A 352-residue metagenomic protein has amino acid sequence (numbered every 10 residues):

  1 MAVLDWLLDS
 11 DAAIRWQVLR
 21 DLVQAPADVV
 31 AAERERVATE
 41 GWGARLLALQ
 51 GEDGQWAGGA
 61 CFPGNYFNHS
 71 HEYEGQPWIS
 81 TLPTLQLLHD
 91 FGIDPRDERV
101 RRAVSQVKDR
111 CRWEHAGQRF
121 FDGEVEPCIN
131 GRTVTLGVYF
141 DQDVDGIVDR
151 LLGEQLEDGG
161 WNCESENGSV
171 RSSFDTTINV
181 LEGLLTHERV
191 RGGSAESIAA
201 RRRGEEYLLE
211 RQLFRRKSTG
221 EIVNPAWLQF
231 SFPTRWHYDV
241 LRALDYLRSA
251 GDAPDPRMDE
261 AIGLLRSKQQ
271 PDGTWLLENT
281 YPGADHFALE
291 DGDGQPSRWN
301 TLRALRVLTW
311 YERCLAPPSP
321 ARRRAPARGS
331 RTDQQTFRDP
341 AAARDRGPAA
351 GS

Functional and structural regions predicted by a protein language model:
M1-D339, A343: Preference for long, amphipathic alpha-helical scaffolds in soluble/luminal domains and all-alpha bundles
P348-A349: Short, intrinsically disordered C-terminal tails of secreted or membrane-associated proteins
